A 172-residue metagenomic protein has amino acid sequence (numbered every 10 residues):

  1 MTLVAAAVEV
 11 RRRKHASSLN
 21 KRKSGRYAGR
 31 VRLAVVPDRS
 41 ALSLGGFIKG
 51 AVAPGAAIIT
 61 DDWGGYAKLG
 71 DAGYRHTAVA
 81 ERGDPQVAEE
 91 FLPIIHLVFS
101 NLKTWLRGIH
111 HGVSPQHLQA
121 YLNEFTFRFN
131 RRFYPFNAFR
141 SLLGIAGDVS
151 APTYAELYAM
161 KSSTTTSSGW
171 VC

Functional and structural regions predicted by a protein language model:
M1-C172: Residue-level recognition of single "structural anchor" positions that define or cap local secondary structure
